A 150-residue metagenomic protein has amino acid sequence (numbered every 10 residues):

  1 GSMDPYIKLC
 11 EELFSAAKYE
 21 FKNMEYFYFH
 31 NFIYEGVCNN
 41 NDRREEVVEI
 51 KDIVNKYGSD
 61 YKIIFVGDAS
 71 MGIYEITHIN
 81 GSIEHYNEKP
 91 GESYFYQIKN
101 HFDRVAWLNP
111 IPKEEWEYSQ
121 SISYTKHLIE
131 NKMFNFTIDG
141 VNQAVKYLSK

Functional and structural regions predicted by a protein language model:
G1-F21: An amphipathic, basic-hydrophobic helix/alpha-beta surface used to engage anionic, phosphate-rich ligands or surfaces
S2-M3, D52-N55, N135-G140: Short, basic, helix/turn surface patches
M3-L9, E35-N40, Y74-H78, W116-S121: A short acidic (Asp/Glu
D4-I7, Y57, E88: Alpha-helix initiation and capping sites
C10, E49, P90-G91: Amphipathic coiled-coil/heptad-repeat helices and related helical stalk/stem segments that mediate oligomerization
A17-N39, S93-E114: A short, conserved beta-to-alpha structural element at the edge of catalytic cores that scaffolds binding
M24-I76: Von Willebrand factor
S59, A69, I73-K150: Von Willebrand factor type A / integrin I
